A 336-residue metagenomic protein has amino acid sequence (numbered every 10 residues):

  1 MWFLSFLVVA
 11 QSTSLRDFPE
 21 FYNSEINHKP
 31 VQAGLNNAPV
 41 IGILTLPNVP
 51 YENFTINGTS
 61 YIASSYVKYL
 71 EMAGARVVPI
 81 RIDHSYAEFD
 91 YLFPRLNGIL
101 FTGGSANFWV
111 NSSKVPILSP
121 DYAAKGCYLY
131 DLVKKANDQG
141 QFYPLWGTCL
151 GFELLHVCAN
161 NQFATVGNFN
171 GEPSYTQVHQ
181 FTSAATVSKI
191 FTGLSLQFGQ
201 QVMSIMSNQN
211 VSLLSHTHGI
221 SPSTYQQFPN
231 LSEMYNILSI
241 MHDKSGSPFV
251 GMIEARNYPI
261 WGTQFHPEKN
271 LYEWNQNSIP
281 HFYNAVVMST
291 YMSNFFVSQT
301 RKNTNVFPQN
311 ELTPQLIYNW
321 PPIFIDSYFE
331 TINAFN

Functional and structural regions predicted by a protein language model:
W2-G251, R256-N257, P267-N336: N-terminal beta1-alpha1 cap of cysteine-dependent amidohydrolase-like domains
P259-T263: Catalytic His-Asp charge-relay segment
